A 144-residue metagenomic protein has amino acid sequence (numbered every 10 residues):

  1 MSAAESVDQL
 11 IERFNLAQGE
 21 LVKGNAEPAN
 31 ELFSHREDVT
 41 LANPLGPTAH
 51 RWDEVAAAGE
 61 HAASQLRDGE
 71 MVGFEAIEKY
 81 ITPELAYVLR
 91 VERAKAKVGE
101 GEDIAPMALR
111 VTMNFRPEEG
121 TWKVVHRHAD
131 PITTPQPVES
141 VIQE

Functional and structural regions predicted by a protein language model:
S2-S6, P137: A detector for short, charged/polar N-terminal pre-domain segments
V7, E20, A26-T82, V91 (+1 more regions): A solvent-exposed, acidic/Ser-Thr-rich amphipathic alpha-helical stretch
I11, N15-G19: Amphipathic alpha-helical repeat scaffolds
K79-Y87, E102, F115-K123: A short, structured loop/turn motif at beta-sheet edges
R90-K97: Generic short beta-strand segments
V98-E102, T134-S140: A short, polar/proline- and glycine-enriched secondary-structure boundary/capping micro-motif
A108-V138: Short beta-strand edge/turn micro-motifs at domain boundaries
